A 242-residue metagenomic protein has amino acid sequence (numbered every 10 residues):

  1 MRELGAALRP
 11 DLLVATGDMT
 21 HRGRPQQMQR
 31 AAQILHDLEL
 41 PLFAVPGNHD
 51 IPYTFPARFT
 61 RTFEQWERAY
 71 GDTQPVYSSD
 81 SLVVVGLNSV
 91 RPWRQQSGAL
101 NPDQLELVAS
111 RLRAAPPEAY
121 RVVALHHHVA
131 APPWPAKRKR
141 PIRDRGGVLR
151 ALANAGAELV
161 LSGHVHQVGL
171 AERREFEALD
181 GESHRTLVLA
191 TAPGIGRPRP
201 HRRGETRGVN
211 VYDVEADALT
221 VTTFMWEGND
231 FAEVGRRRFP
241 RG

Functional and structural regions predicted by a protein language model:
M1-R30, I34-D37, Y53-T54: N-terminal active-site segment of His-dependent metallophosphoesterases
P10, E39, P116-Y120, A157 (+1 more regions): A general structural motif
L12-D18, L42-N48, N88, V122-L125 (+2 more regions): Active-site neighborhood of phospho(di)ester-bond hydrolases with catalytic His/Asp-centered motifs
H21-Q26, R30, N48-P56, P92-Q95 (+3 more regions): Active-site environment of divalent metal-dependent phosphoester hydrolases
M28-S110, A115, G147-A153, E182-S183 (+1 more regions): Extended active-site neighborhood of metal-dependent phosphoesterases/phosphodiesterases
P116-P132: Short acidic, glycine-rich surface-loop motifs adjacent to enzyme active sites
K137-E215: Conserved beta-sheet core of the metallophosphoesterase superfamily
D213-G242: A short C-terminal boundary segment appended to hydrolase-like catalytic domains
